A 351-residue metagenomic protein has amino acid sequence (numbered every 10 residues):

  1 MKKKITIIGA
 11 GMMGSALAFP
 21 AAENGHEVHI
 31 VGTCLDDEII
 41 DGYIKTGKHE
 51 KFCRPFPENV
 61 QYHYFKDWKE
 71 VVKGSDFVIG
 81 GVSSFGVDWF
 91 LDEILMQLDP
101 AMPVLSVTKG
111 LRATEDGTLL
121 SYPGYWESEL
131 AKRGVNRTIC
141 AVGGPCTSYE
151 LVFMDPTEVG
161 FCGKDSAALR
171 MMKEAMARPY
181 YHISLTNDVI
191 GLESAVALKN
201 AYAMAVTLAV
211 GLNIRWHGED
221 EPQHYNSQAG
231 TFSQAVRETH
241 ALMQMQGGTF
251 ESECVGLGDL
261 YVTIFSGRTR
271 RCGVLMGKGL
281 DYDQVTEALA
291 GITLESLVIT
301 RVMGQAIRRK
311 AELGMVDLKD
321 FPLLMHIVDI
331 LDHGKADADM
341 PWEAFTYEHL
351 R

Functional and structural regions predicted by a protein language model:
M1-P55, Q61-K66, T114: NAD(P)+-binding Rossmann beta1-loop-alpha1 motif at the extreme N-terminus of oxidoreductases
G9, G32, T108, G143 (+1 more regions): Short beta-strand/turn micro-motifs composed of small residues that flank or help shape donor/cofactor-binding pockets
Q61, F65-P156, M172: Rossmann-like NAD(P)(H) cofactor-binding subdomain of soluble oxidoreductases
Q97, K132-T138, P156-E251: Internal alpha-helical scaffold of NAD(P)-dependent oxidoreductase catalytic cores
S106, T138-G143, I183-N187, F321-L323: General beta-strand structural signal in soluble alpha/beta enzymes
K199, M204-V210, I214, A229-V236 (+1 more regions): NAD(P)-dependent Rossmann-like dehydrogenase/reductase catalytic/cofactor-binding core
